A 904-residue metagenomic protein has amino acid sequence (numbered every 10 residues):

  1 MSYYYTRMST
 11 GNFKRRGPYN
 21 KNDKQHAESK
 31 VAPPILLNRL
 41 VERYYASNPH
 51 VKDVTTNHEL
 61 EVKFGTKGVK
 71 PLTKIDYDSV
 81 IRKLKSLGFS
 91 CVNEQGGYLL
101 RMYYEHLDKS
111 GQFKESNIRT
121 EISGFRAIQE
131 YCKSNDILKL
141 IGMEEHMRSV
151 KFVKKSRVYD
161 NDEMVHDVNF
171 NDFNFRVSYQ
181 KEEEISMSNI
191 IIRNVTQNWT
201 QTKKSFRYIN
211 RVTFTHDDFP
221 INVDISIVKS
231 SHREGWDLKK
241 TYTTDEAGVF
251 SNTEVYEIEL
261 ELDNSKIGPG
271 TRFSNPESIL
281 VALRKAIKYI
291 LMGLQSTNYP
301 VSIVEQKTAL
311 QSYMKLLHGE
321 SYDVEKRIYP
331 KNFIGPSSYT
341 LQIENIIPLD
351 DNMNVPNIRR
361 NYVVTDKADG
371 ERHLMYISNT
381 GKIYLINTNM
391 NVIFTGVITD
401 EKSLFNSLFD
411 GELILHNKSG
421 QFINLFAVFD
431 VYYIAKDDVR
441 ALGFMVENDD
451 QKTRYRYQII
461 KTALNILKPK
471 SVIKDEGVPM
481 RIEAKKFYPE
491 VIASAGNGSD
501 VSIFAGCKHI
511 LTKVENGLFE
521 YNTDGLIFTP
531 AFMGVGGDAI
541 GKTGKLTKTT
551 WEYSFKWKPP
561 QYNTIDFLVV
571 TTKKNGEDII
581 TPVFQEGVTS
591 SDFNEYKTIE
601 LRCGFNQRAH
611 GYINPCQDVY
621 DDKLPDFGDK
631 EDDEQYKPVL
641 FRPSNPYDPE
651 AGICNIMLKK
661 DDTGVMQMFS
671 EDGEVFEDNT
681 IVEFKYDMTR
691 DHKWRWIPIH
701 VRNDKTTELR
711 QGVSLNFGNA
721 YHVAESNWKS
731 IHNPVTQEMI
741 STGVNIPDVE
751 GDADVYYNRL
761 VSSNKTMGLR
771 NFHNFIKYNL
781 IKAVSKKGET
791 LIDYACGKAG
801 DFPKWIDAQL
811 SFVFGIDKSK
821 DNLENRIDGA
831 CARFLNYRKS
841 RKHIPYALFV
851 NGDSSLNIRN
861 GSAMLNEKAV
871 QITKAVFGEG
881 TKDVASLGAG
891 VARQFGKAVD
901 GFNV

Functional and structural regions predicted by a protein language model:
Y4-R7, G11-D323: Phosphate-end processing signature that detects enzymes handling 5′-triphosphorylated RNA and polyphosphate
L60-G65, V158-D167, S226, Y322-Y384 (+2 more regions): Nucleic-acid 5′ end/cap handling module spanning
N379-K418: Conserved loop->alpha-helix
V749-K786: Class I SAM-dependent methyltransferase Rossmann-like catalytic core, especially the SAM/SAH-binding loop
G788-G797, F814: Conserved class I S-adenosyl-L-methionine
K798-L810: Conserved SAM-binding loop of SAM-dependent methyltransferases across substrates and taxa, primarily the Class I
S819: Conserved SAM/SAH-binding beta-strand->alpha-helix loop
C831-A898: S-adenosyl-L-methionine
